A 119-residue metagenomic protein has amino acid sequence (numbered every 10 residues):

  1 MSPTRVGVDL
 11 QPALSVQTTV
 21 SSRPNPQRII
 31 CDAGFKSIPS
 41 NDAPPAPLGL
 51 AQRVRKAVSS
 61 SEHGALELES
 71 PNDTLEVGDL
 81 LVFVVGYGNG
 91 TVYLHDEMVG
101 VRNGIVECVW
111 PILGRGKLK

Functional and structural regions predicted by a protein language model:
M1-K119: Active-site anion/phosphate-binding pocket segments in diverse small-molecule metabolic enzymes
